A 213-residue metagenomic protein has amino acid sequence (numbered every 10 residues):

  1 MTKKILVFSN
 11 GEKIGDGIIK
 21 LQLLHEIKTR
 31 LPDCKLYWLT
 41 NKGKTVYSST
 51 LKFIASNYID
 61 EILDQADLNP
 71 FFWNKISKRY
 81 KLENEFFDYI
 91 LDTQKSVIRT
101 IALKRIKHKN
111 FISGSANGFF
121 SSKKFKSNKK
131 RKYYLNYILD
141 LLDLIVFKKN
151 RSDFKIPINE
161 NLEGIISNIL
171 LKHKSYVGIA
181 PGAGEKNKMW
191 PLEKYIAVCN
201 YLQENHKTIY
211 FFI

Functional and structural regions predicted by a protein language model:
M1-I213: Catalytic machinery of carbohydrate-active enzymes, primarily nucleotide-sugar-dependent glycosyltransferases
